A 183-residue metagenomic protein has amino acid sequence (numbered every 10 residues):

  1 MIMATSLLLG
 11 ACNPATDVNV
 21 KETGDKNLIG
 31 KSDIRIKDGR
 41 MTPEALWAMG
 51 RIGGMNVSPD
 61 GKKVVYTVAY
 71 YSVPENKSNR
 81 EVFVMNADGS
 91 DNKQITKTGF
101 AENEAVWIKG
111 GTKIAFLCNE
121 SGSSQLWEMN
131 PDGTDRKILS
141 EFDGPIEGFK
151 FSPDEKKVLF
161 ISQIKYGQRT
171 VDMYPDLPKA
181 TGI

Functional and structural regions predicted by a protein language model:
L9-A11: C-terminal motif of bacterial Sec signal peptides marking the signal peptidase cleavage site
N13-A15: Bacterial signal peptide processing site
V18-I29, R80, I161-I183: Predominantly five- to eight-bladed beta-propeller fold
L28-R51, K77, M85-A101, C118 (+2 more regions): Multi-bladed beta-propeller domains
E44-R80: Beta-strand-rich domains and repeat architectures in extracellular enzymes and scaffolds, especially beta-propellers
G61-V65, I95, G111-A115, V158-L159: Hydrophobic beta-strand positions that form the internal "hydrophobic ladder" of WD40/Gbeta-like beta-propeller blades
Y70-P74, E120-S123, K165-Q168: Short glycine/acidic-enriched loop and turn motifs that connect beta-strands
